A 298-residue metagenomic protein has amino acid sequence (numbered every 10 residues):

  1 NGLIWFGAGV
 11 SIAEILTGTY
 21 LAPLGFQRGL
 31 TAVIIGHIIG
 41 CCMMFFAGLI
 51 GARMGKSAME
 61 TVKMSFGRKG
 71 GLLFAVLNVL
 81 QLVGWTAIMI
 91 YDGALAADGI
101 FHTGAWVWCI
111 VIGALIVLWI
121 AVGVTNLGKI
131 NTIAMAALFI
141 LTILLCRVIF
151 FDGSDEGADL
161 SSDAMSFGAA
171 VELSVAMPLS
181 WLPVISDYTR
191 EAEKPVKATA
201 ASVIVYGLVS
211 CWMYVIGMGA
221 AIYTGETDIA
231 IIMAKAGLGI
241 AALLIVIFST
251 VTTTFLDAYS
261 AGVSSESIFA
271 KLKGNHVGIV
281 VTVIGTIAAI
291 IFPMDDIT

Functional and structural regions predicted by a protein language model:
N1-E14, C146-D152, D159-I222, A234-L256: Hydrophobic, membrane-embedded alpha-helices of multi-pass small-molecule transporters
N1-R28, V117-N126, N131, G219-Y223: N-terminal hydrophobic signal/anchor transmembrane helix of membrane proteins
I4-W5, L72-V79, I100-V122, A136-C146 (+5 more regions): Transmembrane alpha-helical segments of multi-pass small-molecule transport proteins
G18-L49, G70, Y206: Extracellular loop-to-transmembrane helix junctions
T19-P23, L49, I88, D92-I100 (+6 more regions): Membrane-water interface regions at transmembrane-helix termini and the short interhelical loops of multi-pass membrane
A22-Q27, A52-K56, K63-G71, R190-A198 (+1 more regions): Juxtamembrane helix-boundary/capping and inter-helix hinge elements in multi-pass membrane proteins
G70-H102, T250-S267: Hydrophobic transmembrane alpha-helices that form the core helical bundles of multi-pass secondary transporters
A94-G99, D152-S162, Y223-M233, M294-I297: Membrane-interface helix termini and inter-helical loops of multi-pass transporters
